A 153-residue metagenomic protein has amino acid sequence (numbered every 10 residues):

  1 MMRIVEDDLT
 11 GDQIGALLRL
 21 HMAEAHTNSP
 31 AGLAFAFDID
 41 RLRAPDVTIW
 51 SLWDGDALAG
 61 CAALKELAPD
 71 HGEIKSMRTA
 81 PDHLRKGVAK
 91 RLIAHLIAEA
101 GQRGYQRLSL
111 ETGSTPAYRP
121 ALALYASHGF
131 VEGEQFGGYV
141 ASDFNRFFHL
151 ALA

Functional and structural regions predicted by a protein language model:
M2-K75, A80, I93-A94, E99 (+2 more regions): Acetyl-CoA-dependent GNAT
L18, I74, L108-L110, Y118 (+1 more regions): Generic structural signal for conserved hydrophobic packing positions in ordered secondary structure
V47, D143-F148: Short hydrophobic/aromatic beta-strand or adjacent loop that forms the aromatic wall/cage of a ligand/substrate-binding
D70, K86, R103-Q106: Short coil/turn segments at alpha/beta junctions that flank glycine-rich nucleotide-binding fingerprints
T79, R85-A98, A123-S127: Conserved acetyl-CoA-binding loop-helix of GNAT-fold acetyltransferases
A100-G113: Conserved GNAT acetyl-CoA-binding A-motif
L110-A121, Y139-D143: Conserved beta-strand-loop-alpha-helix junction that forms the acyl-donor binding cleft
